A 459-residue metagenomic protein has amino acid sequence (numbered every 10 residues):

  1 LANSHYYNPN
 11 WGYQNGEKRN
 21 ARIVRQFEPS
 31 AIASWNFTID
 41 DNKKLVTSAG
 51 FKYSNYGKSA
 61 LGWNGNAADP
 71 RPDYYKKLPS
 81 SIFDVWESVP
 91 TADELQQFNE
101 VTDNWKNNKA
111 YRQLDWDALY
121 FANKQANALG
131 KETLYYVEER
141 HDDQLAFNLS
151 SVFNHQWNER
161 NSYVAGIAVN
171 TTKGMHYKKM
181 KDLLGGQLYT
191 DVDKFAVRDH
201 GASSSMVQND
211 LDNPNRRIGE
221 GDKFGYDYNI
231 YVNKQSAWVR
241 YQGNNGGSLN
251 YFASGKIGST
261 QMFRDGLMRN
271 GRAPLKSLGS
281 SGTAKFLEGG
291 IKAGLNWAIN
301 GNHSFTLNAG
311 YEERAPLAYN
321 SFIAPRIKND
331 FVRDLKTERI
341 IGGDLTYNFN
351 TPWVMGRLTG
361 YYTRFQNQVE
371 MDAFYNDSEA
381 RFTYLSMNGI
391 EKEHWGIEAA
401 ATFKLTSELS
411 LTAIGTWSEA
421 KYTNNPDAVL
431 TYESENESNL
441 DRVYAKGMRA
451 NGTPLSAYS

Functional and structural regions predicted by a protein language model:
L1-S34, G57-E138, A202-I218, M371-F374: Acidic/polar loop-and-plug regions of large Gram-negative outer-membrane beta-barrel proteins
A2-N10, G62-P72, M180-T190, F195 (+7 more regions): Flexible, surface-exposed loop regions and adjacent strand-edge segments of Gram-negative outer-membrane beta-barrel
W11-R19, E28, Y74, L129-E138 (+9 more regions): Extracytoplasmic loops and strand-loop junctions of Gram-negative outer membrane beta-barrel proteins
E17-A60, T133-H176, E220-N250, A284-G290 (+8 more regions): Outer-membrane beta-barrel transmembrane strands
F51-N55, V169-M175, I257-F263, A309-A315 (+5 more regions): Transmembrane beta-strands of outer-membrane beta-barrel pores
Y136, S162-N300, D427: Signature of Gram-negative outer-membrane beta-barrel scaffolds
V207-R217, Q261-R272, T283, W297-G343 (+3 more regions): Surface-exposed extracellular loop regions of Gram-negative outer-membrane beta-barrel proteins, predominantly
G247, Y362-R364, L385-S459: Gram-negative outer-membrane beta-barrel transporters
